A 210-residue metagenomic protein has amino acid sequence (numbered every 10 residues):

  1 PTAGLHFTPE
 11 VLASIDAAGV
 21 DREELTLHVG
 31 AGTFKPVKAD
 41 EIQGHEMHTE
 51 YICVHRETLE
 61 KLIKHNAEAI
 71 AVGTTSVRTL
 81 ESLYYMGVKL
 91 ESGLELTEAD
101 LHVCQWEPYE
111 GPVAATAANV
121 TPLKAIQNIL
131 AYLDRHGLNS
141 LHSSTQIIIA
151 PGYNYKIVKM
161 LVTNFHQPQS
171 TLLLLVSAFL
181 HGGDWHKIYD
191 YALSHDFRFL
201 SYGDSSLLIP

Functional and structural regions predicted by a protein language model:
P1-P210: Surface-exposed, charge/polar-rich loops and edge strands
